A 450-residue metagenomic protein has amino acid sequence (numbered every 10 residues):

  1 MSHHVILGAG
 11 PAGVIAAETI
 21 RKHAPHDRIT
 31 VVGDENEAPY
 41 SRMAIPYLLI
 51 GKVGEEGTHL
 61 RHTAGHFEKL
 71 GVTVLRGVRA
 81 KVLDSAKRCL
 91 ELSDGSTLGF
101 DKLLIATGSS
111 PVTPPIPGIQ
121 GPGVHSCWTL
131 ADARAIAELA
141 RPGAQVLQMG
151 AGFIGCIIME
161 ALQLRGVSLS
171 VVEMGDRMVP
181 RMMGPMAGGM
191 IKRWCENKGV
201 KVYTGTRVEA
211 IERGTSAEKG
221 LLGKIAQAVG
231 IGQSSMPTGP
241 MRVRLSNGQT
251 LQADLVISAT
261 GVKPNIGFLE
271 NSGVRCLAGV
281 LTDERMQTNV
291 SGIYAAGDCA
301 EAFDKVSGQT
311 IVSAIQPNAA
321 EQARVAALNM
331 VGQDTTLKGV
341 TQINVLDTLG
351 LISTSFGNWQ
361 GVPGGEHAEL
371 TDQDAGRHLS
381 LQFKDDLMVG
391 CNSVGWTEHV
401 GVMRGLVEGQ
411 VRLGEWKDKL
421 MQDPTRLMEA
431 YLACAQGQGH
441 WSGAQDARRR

Functional and structural regions predicted by a protein language model:
M1-L7, L60-L147, A228, Q233 (+5 more regions): FAD-binding core/adjacent interface of flavoenzyme oxidoreductases
S2, C299-G401, R448-R450: Mid-to-C-terminal Rossmann-like scaffold of FAD/NAD(P)H-dependent oxidoreductases
S2-T73, A161-M182, M186, V402: Beta1-alpha1 glycine-rich phosphate/pyrophosphate-binding loop at the start of Rossmann-like nucleotide-binding domains
G13, G155-C156: N-terminal Rossmann-fold NAD(P) dinucleotide-binding loop
H26-R28, E68, V74-E91, L98 (+1 more regions): A Rossmann-like FAD-binding core segment of flavoenzymes
Q120-P142, S235, G239-R244, G248-V325: FAD-site-proximal beta/loop scaffold in flavoenzymes
Q163, N329, L427-R450: An exposure/low-complexity boundary signal
D374-G437: C-terminal auxiliary extensions adjacent to catalytic cores
